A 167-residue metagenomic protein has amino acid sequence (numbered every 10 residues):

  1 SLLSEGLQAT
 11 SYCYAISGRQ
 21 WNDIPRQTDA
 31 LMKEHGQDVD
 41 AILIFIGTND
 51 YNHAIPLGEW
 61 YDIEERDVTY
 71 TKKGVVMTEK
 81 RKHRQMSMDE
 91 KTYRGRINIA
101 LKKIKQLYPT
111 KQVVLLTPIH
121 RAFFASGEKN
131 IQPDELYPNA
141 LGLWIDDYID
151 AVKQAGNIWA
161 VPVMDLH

Functional and structural regions predicted by a protein language model:
G6, R26-H167: Alpha-helical cap/lid subdomain in secreted, periplasmic, or secretory-pathway luminal O-acyl-processing enzymes
A9-N22: A short beta-strand-loop structural module common to alpha/beta enzyme folds
